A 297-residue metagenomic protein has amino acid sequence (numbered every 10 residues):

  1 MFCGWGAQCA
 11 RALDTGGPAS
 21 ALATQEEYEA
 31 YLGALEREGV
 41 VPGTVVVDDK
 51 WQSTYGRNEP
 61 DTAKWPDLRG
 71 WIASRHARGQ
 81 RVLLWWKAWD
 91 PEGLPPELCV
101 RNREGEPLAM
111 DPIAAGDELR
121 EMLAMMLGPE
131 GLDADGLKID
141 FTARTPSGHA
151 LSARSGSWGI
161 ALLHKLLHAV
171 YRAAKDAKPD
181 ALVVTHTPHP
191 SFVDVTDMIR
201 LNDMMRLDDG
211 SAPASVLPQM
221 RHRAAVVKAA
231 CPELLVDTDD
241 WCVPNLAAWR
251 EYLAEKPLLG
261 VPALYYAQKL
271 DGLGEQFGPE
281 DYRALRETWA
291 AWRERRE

Functional and structural regions predicted by a protein language model:
M1-P96, A263, F277, A291 (+1 more regions): Conserved structural scaffold segments of CAZyme catalytic domains across common CAZy folds
C9-E26, D67-A73, G79-L132, A143 (+2 more regions): Active-site-adjacent "subsite" loops/lids of carbohydrate-active enzymes
A30-G33, P66-A77, E121, M125 (+1 more regions): Alpha-helical scaffolding segments of alpha/beta enzyme cores, especially the outer helices of TIM-barrel or partial
G39-W51, E118-R154: Active-site groove signature of glycoside hydrolases
D48, L83-K87, I139-T142, V184-H186 (+1 more regions): Generic beta-strand/beta-sheet core signal
N58-P66, T145-L163, L167: Active-site cleft segment of glycoside hydrolase catalytic domains centered on the general acid/base Glu
P60-A63, L98-R101, S152-S157, D197-D203: Short secondary-structure boundary/capping segments
G159-E297: Active-site-proximal substrate-binding groove within the catalytic cores of carbohydrate-active enzymes
